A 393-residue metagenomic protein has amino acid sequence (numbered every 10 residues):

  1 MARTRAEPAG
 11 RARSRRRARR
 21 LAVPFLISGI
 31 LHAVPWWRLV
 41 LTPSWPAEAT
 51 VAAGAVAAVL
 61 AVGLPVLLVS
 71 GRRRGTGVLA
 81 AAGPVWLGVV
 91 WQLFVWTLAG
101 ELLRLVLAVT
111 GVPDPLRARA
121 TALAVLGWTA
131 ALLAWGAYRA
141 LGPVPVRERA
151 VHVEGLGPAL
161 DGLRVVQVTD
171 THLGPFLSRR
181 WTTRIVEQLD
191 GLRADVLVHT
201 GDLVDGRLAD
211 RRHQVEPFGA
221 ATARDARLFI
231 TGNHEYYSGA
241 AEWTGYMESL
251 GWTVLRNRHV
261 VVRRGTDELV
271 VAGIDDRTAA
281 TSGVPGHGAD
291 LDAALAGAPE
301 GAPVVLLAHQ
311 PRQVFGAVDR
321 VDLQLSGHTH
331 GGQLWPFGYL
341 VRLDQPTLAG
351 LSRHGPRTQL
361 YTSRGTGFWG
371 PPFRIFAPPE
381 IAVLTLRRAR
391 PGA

Functional and structural regions predicted by a protein language model:
M1-G142: Non-catalytic terminal accessory segments
L102-G111, A137-E148, T171-E187, P217: Juxtamembrane/interfacial segments around transmembrane helices
L116-D161, V165-Q167, L173-S178: Canonical alpha-helical transmembrane segment with a positive-inside/aromatic-interface signature
H152-A393: Soluble catalytic domains of enzymes that build or remodel membrane lipids, polysaccharides, and related
